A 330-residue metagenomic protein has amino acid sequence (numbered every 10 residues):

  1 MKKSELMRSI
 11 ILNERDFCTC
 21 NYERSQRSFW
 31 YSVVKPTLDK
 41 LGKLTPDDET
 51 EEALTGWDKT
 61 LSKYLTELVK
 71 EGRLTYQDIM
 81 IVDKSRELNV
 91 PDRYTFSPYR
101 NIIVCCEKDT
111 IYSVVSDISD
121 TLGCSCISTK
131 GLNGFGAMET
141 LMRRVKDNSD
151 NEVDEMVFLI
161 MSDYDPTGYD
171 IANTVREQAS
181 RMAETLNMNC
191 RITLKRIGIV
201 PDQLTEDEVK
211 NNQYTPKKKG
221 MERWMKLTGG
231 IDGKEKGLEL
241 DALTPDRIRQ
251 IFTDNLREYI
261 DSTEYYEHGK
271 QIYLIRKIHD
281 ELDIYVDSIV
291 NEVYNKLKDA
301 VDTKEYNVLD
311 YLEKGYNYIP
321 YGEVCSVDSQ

Functional and structural regions predicted by a protein language model:
M1-M156, Y169-Q330: Nucleic-acid enzyme cleavage-core boundary/entry regions
D165: Catalytic metal-binding/acid-base residues of hydrolase active sites
